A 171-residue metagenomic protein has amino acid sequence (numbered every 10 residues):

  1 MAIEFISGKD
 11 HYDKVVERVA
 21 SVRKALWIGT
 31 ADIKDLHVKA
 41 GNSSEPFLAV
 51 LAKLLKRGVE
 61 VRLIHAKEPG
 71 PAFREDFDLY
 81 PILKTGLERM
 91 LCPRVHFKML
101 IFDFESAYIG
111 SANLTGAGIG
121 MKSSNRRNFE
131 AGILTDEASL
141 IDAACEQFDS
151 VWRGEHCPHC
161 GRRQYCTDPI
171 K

Functional and structural regions predicted by a protein language model:
M1-L63: PLD-like (HKD) phosphodiesterase/transphosphatidyltransferase domain
K9-Y12, P93-V95, S111: Short beta->alpha connector loops
D32, H65-G70, V95, A138-S139: Short beta-alpha junction loops
D35-H37, G70-F73: Short, solvent-exposed loop/turn segments at secondary-structure junctions
I64-A66, C92, I109-G110, D136: Generic beta-sheet signal
F77-P93: Structural recognition of alpha->loop->beta junctions
K98-I101, A131-I133: Short beta-strand scaffold segments in enzyme catalytic cores
S106-K171: Signature of lipid phosphatidyltransferase scaffolds
